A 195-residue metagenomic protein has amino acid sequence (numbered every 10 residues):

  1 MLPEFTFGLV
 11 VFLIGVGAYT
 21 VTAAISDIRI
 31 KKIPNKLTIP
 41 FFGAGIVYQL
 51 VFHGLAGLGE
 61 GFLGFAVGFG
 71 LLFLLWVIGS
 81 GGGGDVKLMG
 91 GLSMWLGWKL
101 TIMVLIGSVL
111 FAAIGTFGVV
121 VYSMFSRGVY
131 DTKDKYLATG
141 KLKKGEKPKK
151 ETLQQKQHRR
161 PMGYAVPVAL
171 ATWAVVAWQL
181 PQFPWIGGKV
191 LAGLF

Functional and structural regions predicted by a protein language model:
M1-F195: A membrane-topology feature that recognizes alpha-helical transmembrane segments and their immediate juxtamembrane
